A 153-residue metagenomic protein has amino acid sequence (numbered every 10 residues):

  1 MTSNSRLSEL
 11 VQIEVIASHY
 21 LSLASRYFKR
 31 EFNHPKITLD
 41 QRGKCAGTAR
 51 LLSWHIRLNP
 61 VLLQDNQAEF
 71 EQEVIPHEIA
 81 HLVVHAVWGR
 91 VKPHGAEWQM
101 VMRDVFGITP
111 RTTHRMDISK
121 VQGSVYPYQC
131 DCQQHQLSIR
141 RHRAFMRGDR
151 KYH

Functional and structural regions predicted by a protein language model:
T2-E69, W88-H153: Metalloprotease/metallohydrolase-associated module, dominated by Zn2+-dependent proteases
E73-A86: Active-site recognition of the HExxH zinc-binding catalytic motif
